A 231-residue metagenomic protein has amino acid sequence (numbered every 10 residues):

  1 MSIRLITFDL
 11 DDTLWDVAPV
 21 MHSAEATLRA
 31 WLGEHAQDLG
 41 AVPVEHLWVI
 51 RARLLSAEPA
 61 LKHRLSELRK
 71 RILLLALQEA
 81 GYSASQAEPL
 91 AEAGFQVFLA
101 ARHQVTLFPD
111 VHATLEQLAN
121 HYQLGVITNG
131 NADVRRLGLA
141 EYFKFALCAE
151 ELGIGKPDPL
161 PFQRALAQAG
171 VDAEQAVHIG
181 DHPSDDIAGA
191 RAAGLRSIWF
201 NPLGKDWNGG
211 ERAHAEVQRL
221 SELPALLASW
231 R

Functional and structural regions predicted by a protein language model:
M1-I6, A18-P19, S85-A87, H112-R231: Asp-based, Mg2+/Mn2+-dependent phosphohydrolase catalytic module
S2-P109: N-terminal helical cap/lid subdomain that shapes the substrate entry/recognition surface in HAD-like hydrolases
